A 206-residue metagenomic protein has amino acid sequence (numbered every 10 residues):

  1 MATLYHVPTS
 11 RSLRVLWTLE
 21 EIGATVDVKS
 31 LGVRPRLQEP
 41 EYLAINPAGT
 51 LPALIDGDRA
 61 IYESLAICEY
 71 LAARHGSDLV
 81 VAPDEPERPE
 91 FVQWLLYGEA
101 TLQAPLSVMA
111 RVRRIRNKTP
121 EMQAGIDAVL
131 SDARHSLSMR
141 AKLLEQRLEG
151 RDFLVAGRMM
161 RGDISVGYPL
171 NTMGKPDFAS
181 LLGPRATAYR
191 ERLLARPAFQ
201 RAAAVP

Functional and structural regions predicted by a protein language model:
M1-A128: GST-like domain detector, emphasizing the conserved glutathione-binding G-site in the N-terminal thioredoxin-like
G32, R161, P206: Short, solvent-exposed turn/loop segments enriched in Gly/Ser/Thr/Pro and often Arg
A48, R74, G150-R151, R196: Structured helix-beta-strand junction loops
A66, R185, A198: Residue-level recognition of oxygen-bearing side chains
A72, P169-L170, A203: Active-site-flanking alpha-helical
G98-A195: GST-like fold's C-terminal all-alpha helical module
F199-P206: Terminal-tail/helix-coil boundary detector
